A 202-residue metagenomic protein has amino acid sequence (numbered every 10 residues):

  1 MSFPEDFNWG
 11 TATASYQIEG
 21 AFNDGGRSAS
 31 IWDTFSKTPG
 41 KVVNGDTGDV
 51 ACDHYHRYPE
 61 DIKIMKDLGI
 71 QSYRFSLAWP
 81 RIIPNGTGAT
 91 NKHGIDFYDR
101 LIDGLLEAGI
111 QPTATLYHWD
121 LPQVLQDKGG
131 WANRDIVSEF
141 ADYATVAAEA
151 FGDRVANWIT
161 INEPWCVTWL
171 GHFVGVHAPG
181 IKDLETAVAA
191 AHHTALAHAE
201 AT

Functional and structural regions predicted by a protein language model:
M1-V42, N85-T87, I95-T202: Active-site region of glycoside hydrolase catalytic domains
D6-N8, Y55, S72: A common structural microfeature
A29-K63: Aromatic- and Gly/Pro-rich amphipathic surface segment
T47-H54, T87-N91, I136: Short secondary-structure transition/capping motifs
H56, K63-K66, D96-D99, D103: N-terminal, well-ordered alpha-helical segments
R57-A78: Catalytic domains of carbohydrate-active enzymes, especially glycoside hydrolases
L77-T90: Glycine-rich, proline-tolerant flexible connector loops at the mouths of alpha/beta enzymes
